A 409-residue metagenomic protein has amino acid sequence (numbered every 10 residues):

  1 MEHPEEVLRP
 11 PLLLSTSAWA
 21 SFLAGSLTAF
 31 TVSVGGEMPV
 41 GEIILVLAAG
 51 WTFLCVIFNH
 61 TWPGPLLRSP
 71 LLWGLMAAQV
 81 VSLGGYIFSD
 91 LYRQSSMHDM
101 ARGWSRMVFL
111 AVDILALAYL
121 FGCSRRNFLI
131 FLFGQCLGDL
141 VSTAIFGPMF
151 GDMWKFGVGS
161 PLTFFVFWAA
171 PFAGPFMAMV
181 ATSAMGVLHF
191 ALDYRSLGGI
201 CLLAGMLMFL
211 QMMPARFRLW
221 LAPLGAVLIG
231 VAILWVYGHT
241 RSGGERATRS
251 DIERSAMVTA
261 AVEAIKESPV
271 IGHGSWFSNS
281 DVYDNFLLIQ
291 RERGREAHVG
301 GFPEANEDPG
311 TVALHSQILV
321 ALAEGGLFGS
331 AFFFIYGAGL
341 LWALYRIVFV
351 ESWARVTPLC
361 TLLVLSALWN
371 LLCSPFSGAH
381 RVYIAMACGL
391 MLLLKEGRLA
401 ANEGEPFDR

Functional and structural regions predicted by a protein language model:
M1-I87, R126, F176, L219 (+1 more regions): Transmembrane signal-anchor hairpin modules in multi-pass inner-membrane enzymes, especially those that act on
H3-E6, L45-W62, L162-F172, A178 (+2 more regions): Hydrophobic, aromatic-rich transmembrane alpha-helices and their immediate juxtamembrane boundary segments
P10, W19-F22, V166-Y237, F349: Hydrophobic alpha-helical segments of polytopic membrane proteins
A18-G25, L341-C373: Loop-to-helix entry and N-terminal half of a specific, functionally important transmembrane alpha helix in multi-pass
V40-A49, L66-Y119, F131, C136 (+2 more regions): Aromatic-anchored transmembrane helix interface
V46-T52, T182-V187, G198-L210, A338 (+1 more regions): Hydrophobic transmembrane alpha-helices of multi-pass, membrane-embedded glycosylation machinery
A49, Y336, L359-R409: Transmembrane alpha-helices of multi-pass inner-membrane enzymes
T248-I252, A256, G274-G325: Long extracytoplasmic/lumenal interhelical loops at the membrane interface of multi-pass membrane proteins
